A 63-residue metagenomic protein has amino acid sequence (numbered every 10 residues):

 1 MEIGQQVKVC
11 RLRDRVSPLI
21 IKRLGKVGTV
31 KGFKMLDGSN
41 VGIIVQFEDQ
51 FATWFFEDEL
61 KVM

Functional and structural regions predicted by a protein language model:
E2-M63: Basic/aromatic-rich interaction segments and small domains that mediate binding to polyanionic partners
